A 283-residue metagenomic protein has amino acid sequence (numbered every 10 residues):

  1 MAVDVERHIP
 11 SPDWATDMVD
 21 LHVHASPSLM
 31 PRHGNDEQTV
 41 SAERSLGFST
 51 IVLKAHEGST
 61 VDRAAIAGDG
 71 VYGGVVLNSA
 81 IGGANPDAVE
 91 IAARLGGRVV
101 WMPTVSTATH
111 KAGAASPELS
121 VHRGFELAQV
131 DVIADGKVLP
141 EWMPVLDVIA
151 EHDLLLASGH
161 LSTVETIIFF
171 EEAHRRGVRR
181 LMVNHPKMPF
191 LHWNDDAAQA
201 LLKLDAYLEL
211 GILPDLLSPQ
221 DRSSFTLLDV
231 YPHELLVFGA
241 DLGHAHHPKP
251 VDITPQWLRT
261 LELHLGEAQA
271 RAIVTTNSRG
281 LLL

Functional and structural regions predicted by a protein language model:
M1-G70: An N-terminally biased module of ancient metal coordination in phosphate/nucleic-acid-related enzymes
M18-D20, T50, G70-G74, R98-W101 (+4 more regions): Structural preference for beta-strand elements that scaffold enzyme active sites
H24-S26, H56-G58, G74-A80, P103-T107 (+5 more regions): Active-site beta-loop-alpha junctions enriched in small/polar residues
L29-H33, R63-A65, I167-E172, H192-A198 (+2 more regions): Histidine/acidic-residue-rich catalytic or RNA/ligand-binding cores of hydrolases and nuclease-related proteins
W101-P140, Q256-L258: Active-site gating loops and adjacent loop-to-helix segments of metal-dependent hydrolytic enzymes
D147, H152-Q220: Catalytic pocket-lining loop regions of alpha/beta-barrel enzymes, especially the amidohydrolase/enolase/GH5 lineages
E234-P250: Short acidic/histidine-rich active-site segments
I253-L283: Mid-to-C-terminal alpha-helical segments outside catalytic/metal-binding sites
